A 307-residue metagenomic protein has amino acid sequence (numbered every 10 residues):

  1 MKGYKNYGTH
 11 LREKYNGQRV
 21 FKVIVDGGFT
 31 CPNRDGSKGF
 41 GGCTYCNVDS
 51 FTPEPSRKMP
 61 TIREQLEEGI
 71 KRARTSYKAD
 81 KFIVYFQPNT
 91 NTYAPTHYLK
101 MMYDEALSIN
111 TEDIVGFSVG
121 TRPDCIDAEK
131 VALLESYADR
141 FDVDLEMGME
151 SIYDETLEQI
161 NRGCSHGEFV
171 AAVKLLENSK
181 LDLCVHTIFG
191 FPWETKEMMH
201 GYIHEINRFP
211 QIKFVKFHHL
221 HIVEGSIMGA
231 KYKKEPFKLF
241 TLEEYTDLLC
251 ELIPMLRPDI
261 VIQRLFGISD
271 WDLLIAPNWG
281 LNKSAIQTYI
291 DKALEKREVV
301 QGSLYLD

Functional and structural regions predicted by a protein language model:
M1-T44, V48-I83: N-terminal [4Fe-4S]-dependent radical SAM core
K2-R12, N16-F21, H221-D307: Auxiliary Fe-S-binding modules of radical SAM enzymes
F21-V25, F82-V84, F117-V119, V143-M147 (+3 more regions): Hydrophobic faces of well-ordered beta-strands that scaffold small-molecule active sites in alpha/beta enzyme cores
S76-C164, A171-A172, E177-N178: Conserved SAM/AdoMet-binding glycine-rich loop
P88-T92, P123-C125, M149-Y153, T187-W193 (+2 more regions): Active-site-proximal loop/turn and secondary-structure-junction residues that shape catalytic pockets, frequently
K100-A106, E135, T195-K213, L242-E243 (+1 more regions): Short, electropositive alpha-helical surface patch
E155-H166, A230-L239: Glycine-rich tight-turn/loop motif centered on a GG-T
G167-I227, E243-F266: Conserved C-terminal portion of the radical SAM core fold that forms the substrate/S-adenosylmethionine-binding
